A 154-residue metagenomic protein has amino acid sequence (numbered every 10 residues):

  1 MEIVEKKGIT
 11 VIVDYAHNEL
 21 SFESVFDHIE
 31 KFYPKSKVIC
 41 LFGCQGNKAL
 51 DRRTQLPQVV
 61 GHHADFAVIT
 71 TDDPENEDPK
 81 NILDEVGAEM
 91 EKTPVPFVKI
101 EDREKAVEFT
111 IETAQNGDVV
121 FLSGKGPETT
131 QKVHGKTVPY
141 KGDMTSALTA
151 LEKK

Functional and structural regions predicted by a protein language model:
E2-K154: ATP-dependent carboxylate-amine ligase
